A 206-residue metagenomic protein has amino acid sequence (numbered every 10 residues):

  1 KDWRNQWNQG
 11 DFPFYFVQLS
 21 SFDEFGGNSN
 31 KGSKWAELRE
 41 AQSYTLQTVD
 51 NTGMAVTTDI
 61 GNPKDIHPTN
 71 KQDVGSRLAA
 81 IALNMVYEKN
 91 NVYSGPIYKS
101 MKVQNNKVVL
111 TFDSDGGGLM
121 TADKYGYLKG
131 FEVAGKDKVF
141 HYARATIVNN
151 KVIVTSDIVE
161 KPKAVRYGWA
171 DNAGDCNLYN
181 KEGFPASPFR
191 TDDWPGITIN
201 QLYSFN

Functional and structural regions predicted by a protein language model:
K1-D2, S33-S43: Alpha-helical scaffolding within the catalytic cores of extracellular/periplasmic polymer-degrading hydrolases
D2-P13, T45-D50: Secondary-structure transition/capping motifs at alpha-helix termini and the adjoining loop/turn into the next element
P13-Q18, G53-V56: Structural recognition of the beta-strand scaffold that forms the well-ordered cores of secreted hydrolase catalytic
L19-S21, D59-I60, W194: Residues that form or immediately flank small-molecule/cofactor binding pockets and catalytic motifs
S20-S33: Serine-dependent acyl-ester chemistry module
L38-G130: Catalytic cores of secreted or luminal carbohydrate-active enzymes
S114-N206: C-terminal beta-sandwich/jelly-roll accessory domains of carbohydrate-active enzymes
